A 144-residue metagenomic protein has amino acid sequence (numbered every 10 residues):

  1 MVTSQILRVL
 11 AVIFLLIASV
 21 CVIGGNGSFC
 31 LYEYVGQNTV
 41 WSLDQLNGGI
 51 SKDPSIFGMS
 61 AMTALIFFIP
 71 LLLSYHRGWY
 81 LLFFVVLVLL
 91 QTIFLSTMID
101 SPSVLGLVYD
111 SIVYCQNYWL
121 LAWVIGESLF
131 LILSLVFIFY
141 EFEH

Functional and structural regions predicted by a protein language model:
M1-G25, L133-E143: Cytosolic juxtamembrane helix and N-cap/initiation of the first transmembrane helix
V2-I6, Y75, S111-Y118: Juxtamembrane loop-transmembrane helix junctions in multi-pass integral membrane proteins, especially the extracellular
Q5-V12, Y34, H76-V86: Membrane-interfacial loop-to-transmembrane alpha-helix junctions, especially the N-terminal start
L16-I23, V86-M98: Aromatic-anchored segments of alpha-helical transmembrane domains
G27-Q37, Y75-H76, F139-E143: Transmembrane helix-loop junctions in multipass membrane proteins, especially transporters and channels
S28-G58, F94-V124: Interfacial non-cytosolic loop connecting adjacent transmembrane helices
M59-F67, W123-F139: Hydrophobic cores of alpha-helical transmembrane segments in multi-pass inner/ER membrane proteins, independent
L65-L95: Loop-to-transmembrane helix junctions at the membrane interface
